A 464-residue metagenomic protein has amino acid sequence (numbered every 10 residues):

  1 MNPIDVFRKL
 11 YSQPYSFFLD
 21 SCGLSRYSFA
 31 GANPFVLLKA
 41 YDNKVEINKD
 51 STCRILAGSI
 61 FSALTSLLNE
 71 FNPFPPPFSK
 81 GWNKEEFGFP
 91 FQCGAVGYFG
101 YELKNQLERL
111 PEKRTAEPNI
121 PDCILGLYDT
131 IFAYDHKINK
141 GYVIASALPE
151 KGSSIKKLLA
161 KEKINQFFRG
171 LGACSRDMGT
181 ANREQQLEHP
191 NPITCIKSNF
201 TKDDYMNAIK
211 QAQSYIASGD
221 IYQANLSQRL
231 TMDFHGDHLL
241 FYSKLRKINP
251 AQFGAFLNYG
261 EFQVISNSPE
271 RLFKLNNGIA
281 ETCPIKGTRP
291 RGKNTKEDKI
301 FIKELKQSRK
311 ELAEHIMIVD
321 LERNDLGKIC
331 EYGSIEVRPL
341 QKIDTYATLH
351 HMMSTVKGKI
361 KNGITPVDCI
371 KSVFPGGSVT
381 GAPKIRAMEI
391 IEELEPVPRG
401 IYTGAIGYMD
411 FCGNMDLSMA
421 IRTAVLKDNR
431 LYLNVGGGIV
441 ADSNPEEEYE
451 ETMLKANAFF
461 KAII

Functional and structural regions predicted by a protein language model:
M1-P75, N83-S175, N182-I464: Extended alpha-helical targeting/anchoring segments, especially N-terminal organellar/secretory targeting helices
